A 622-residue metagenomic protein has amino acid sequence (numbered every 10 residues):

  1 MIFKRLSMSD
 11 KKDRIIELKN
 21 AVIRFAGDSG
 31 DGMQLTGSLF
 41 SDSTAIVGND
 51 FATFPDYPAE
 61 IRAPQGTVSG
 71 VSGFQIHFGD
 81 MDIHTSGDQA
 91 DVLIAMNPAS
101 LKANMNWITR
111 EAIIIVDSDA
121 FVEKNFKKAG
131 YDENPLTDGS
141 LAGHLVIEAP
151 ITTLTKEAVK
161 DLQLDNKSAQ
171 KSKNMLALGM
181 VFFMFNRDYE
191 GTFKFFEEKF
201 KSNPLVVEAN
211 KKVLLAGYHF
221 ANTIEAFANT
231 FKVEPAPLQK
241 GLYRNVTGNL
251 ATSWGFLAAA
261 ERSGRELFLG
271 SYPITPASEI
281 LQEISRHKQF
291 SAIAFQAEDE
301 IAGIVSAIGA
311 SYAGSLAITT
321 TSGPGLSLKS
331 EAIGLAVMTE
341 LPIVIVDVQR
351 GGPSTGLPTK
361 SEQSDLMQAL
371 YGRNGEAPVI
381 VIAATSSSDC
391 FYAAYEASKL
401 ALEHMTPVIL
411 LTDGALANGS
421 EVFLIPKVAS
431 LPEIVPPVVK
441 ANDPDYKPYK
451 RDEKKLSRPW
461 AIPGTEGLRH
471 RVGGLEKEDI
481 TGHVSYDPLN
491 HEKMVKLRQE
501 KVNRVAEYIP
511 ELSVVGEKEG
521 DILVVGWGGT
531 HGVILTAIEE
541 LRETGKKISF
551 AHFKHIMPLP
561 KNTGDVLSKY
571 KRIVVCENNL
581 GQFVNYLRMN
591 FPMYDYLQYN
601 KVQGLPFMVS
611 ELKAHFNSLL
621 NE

Functional and structural regions predicted by a protein language model:
I2-S263: Active-site cofactor/cluster-binding pocket
N20-I108, W254, A259, L267-F268 (+3 more regions): Thiamine diphosphate
A52-P55, I113-A120, L269, V346-D347 (+3 more regions): Short internal beta-strands
P58-R62, F121-K124, L154, I301-I304 (+6 more regions): Short gly/pro/ser/thr-enriched loop/turn and capping motifs at secondary-structure boundaries
E60, E157-V159, A226-G241, A259-E266 (+5 more regions): Gly-rich Lys/Arg/Thr-decorated short loops/hinges at beta-loop-alpha junctions or inter-strand turns that position
H77, A95-N97, I115-D117, L145-P150 (+6 more regions): Short beta-strand segments
N125-S140, E362-A369, K427-A441: Acidic, Ser/Thr-rich peripheral helices and adjacent loops at domain boundaries
L238, V246-G255, S263, A393 (+1 more regions): Flexible, low-complexity linker and terminal segments
